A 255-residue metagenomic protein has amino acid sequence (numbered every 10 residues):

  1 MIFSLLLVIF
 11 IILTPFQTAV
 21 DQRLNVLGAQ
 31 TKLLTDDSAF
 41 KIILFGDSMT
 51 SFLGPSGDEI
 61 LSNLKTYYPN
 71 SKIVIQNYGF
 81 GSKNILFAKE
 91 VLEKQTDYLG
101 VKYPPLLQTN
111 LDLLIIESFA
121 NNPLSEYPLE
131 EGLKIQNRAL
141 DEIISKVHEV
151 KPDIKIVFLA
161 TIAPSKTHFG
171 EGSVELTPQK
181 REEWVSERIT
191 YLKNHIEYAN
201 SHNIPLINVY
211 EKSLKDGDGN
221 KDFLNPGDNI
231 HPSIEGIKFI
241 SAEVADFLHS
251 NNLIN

Functional and structural regions predicted by a protein language model:
M1-F45, M49-D58, S62-K72, K238 (+1 more regions): N-terminal secretory targeting modules
L33-L44, M49-R138: Conserved SGNH/GDSL esterase-like catalytic core that processes O-acyl groups on lipids and polysaccharides
V74-Q76, K155, N203-P205: Conserved beta-strand segments of alpha/beta enzyme cores
Y103, L140-I144, L192: Generic structural signal for well-ordered alpha-helices, preferentially at hydrophobic/aromatic core positions
I115-E117, L140, V157-L159, I189: Conserved, well-ordered alpha-helix/loop/beta-strand core segments that scaffold catalytic motifs
I143-V147, A199: Hydrophobic positions in alpha-helices of CheY-like receiver
V150-I156: A short helix->loop->beta-strand "cap" motif at the edges of active sites that frequently abuts
A163-N255: Catalytic His-Asp segment of secreted/periplasmic serine-dependent ester chemistry enzymes
